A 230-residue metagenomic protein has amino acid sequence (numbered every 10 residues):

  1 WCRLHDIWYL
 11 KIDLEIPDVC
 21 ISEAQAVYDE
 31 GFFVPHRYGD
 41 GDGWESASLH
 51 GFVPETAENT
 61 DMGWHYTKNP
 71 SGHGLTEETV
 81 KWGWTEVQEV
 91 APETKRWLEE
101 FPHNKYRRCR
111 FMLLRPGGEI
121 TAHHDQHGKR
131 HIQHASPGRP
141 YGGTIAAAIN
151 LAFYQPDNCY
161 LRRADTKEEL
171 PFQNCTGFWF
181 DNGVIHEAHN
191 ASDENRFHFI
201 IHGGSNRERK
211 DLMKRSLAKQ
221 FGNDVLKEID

Functional and structural regions predicted by a protein language model:
W1-K105, R110: Non-heme Fe(II)/2-oxoglutarate
I7-K11, A146-A148, H198: Intrinsic-disorder/low-complexity, polar/charged segments enriched in Ser/Thr/Lys/Arg/Asp/Glu/Gln
L10, E15, V19-S22, A135 (+3 more regions): Compositionally biased, intrinsically disordered low-complexity segments
R37-Y38, L49-E55, L114, Y154 (+2 more regions): Structured loops at beta-to-helix junctions and adjacent beta-edge loops in soluble globular domains
W97-W179: Catalytic core of non-heme Fe(II) oxygenases with the double-stranded beta-helix
L151, Q155-D230: Catalytic core of Fe(II)/2-oxoglutarate
